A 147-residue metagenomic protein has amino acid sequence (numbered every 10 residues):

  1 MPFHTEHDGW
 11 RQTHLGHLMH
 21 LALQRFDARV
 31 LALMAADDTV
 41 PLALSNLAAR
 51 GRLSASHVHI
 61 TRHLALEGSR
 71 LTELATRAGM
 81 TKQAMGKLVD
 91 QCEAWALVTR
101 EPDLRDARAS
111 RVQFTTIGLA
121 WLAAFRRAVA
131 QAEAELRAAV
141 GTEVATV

Functional and structural regions predicted by a protein language model:
M1-R52: N-terminal leader segment of winged-helix/HTH proteins
H14, R29, H59-A65, R77 (+1 more regions): Pre-recognition alpha-helix immediately N-terminal to the DNA-recognition helix within helix-turn-helix or winged-helix
A22, F26-L33, D37, A78 (+1 more regions): Alpha-helical linker/hinge and terminal dimerization helices associated with HTH transcriptional regulators
L66-R70: Short capping segments at the starts of secondary-structure elements
L71-T72, Q83, D90, S110: Residues within helix-turn-helix
D90-T146: Charged, amphipathic alpha-helical coiled-coil/dimerization segments
